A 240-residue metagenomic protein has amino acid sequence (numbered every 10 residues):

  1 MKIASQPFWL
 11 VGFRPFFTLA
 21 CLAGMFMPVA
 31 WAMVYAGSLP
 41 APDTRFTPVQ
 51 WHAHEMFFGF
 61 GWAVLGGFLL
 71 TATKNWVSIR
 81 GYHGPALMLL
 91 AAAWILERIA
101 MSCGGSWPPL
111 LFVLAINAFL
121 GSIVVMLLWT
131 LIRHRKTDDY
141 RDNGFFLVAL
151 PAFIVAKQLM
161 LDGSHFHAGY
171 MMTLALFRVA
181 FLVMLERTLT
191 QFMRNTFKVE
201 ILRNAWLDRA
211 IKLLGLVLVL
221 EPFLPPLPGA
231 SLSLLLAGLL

Functional and structural regions predicted by a protein language model:
M1-L240: Hydrophobic alpha-helical transmembrane segments of multi-pass integral membrane proteins
